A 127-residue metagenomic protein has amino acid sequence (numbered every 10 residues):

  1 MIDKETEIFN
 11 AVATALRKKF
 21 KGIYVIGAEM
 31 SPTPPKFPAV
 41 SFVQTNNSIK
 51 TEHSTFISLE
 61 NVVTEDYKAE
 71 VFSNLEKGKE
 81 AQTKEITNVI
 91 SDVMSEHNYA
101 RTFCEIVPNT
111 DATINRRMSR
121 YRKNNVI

Functional and structural regions predicted by a protein language model:
M1-S54, A81, E85: Small/polar-rich, solvent-exposed N-terminal microdomains that initiate assembly or binding
T33, S58-E60, T110-A112: Sterically constrained small-residue positions within well-ordered secondary structures of folded domains
N46-S48, L75, E105-P108: Short, well-ordered turn and helix-capping elements at secondary-structure junctions
I49-K50, N74-K79, I127: Short, cysteine-centered beta-strand-loop-beta hairpins and adjacent loop/turn segments enriched in charged/polar
F56-E60, E85-N88: Short intrinsically disordered coil segments
L59-L75, N115-N125: Oligomerization/assembly interface segments of phage tail-like spikes and tubes
K68-N88: Mid-chain, well-packed structural core segment of small domains
N88-I127: Acidic-leaning, charged glycine-interspersed low-complexity segments
